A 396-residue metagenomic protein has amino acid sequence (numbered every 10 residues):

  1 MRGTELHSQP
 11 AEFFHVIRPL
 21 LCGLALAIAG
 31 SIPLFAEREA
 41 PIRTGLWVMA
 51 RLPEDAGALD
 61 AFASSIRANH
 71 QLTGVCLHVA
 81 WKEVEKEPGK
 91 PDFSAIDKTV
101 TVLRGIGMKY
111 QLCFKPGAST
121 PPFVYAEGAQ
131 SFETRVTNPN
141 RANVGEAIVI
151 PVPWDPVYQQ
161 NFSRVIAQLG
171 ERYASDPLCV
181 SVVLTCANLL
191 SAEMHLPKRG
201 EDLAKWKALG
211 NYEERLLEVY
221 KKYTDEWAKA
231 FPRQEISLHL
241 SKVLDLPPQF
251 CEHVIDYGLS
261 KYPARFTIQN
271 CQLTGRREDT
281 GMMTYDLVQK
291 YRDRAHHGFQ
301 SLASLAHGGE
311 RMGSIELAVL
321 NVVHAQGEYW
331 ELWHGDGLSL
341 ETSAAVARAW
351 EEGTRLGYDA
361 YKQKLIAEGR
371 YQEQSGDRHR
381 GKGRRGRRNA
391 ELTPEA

Functional and structural regions predicted by a protein language model:
P19-S31: Bacterial N-terminal signal peptides
E54-K82, Q111, Y257-F266, L320-Y329: Catalytic domains of carbohydrate-active enzymes, especially glycoside hydrolases
A68-G74, H78, P122-V152, K198-K207: Aromatic- and acidic-residue-enriched carbohydrate-binding clefts of CAZyme catalytic domains
L77-N138, E213-L216: Aromatic-lined substrate-binding rim segments of carbohydrate-active enzymes
A80-P91, A147-Q160, L209-E214, L305-G308: The substrate-binding groove and active-site-proximal loops of carbohydrate-active enzymes, especially glycoside
R104, A147-L184, V219, Y223: An active-site-proximal structural segment forming one wall of the substrate-binding cleft that immediately precedes
K115, P263-G381: Substrate-binding cleft of secreted/luminal carbohydrate-active enzymes
N188-M194, Y223, W227-Q289: Substrate-binding cleft/loops of secretory-pathway carbohydrate-active enzymes
